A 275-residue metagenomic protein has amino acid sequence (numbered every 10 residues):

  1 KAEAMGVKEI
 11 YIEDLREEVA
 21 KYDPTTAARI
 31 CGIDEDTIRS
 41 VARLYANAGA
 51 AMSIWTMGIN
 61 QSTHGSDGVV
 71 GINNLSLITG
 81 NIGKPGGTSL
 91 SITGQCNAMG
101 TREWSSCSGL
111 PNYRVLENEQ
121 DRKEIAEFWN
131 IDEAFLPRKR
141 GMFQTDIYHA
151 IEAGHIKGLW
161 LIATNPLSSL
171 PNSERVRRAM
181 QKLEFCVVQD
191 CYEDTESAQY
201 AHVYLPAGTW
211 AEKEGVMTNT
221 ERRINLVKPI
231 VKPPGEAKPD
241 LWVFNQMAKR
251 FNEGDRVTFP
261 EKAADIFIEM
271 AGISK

Functional and structural regions predicted by a protein language model:
K1-N97, W104, D121-K275: Cofactor-pocket helix-loop regions in the catalytic cores of large enzyme subunits
Q95-L116: Active-site/ligand-binding neighborhood in enzyme catalytic cores
